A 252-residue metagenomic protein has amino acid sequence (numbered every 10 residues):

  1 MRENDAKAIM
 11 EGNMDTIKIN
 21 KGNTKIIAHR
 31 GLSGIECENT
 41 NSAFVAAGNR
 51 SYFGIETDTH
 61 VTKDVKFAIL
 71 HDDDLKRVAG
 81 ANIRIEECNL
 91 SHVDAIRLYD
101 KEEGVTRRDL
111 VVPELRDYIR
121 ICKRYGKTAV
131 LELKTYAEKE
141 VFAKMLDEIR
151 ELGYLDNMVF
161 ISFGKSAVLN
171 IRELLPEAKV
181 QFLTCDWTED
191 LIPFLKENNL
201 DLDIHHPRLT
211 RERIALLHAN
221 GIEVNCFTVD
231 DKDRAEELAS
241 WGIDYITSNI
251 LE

Functional and structural regions predicted by a protein language model:
R2-E252: Phosphate-group recognition and catalysis centered on beta-loop-alpha active-site segments
